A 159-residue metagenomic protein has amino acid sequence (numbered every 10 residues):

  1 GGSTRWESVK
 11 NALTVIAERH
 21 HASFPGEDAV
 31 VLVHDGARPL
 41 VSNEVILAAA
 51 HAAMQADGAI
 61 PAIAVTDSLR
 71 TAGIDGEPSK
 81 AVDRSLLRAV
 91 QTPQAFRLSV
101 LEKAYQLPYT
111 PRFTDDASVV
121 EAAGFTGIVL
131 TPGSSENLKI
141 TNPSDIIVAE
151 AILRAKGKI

Functional and structural regions predicted by a protein language model:
G1-T4, Q106: A short, structured active-site edge motif that brings together acidic residues
G2, A37, T66, S134 (+1 more regions): Anionic group-transfer/hydrolysis microenvironments
G2, A81, T110-R112: Active-site-adjacent loop and "lid" segments of alpha/beta metabolic enzymes
R5-D75, Q91-T92: Conserved beta-loop-beta/alpha segment of the NTase-like Rossmann-fold superfamily that binds/positions NTPs
A22-S23, S79-K80, L130: Short secondary-structure boundary/capping segments
H51, D75-A81, I147: Short, hinge-like loop/turn segments at secondary-structure boundaries
K80-V90: A recurrent flexible, glycine/aromatic-enriched loop bordering the glycosyltransferase active site that acts as
R88-I159: Conserved alpha/beta core of the MobA/IspD/sugar-nucleotide pyrophosphorylase nucleotidyltransferase superfamily
